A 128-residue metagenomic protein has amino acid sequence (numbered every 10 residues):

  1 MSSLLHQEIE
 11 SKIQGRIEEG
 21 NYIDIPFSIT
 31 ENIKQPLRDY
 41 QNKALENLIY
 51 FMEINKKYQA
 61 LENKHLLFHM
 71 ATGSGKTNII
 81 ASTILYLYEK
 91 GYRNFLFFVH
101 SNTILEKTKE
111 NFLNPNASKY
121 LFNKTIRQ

Functional and structural regions predicted by a protein language model:
M1-Q128: RecA-like P-loop NTPase motor core of helicase/translocase proteins
